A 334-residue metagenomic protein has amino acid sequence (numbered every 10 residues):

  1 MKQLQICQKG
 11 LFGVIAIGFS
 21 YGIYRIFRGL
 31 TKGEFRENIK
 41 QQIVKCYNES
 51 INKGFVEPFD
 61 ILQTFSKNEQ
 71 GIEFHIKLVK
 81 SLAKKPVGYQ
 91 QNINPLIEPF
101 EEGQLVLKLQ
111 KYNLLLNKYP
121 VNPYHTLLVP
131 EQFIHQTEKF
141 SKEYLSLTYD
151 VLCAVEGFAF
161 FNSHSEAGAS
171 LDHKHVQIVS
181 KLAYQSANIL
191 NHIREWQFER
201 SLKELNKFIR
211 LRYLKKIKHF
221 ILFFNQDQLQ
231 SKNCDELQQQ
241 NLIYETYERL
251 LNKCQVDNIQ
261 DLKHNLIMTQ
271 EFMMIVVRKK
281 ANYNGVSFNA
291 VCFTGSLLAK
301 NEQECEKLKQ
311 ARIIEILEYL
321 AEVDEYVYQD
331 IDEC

Functional and structural regions predicted by a protein language model:
M1-L4: Short, low-complexity, Lys/Arg-enriched N-terminal segments of secretory-pathway carbohydrate enzymes
Q8, F12-F140, L182-L242, E248-C334: Active-site microenvironments that recognize anionic phosphate/pyrophosphate groups
L96, L152-V155, S180: Short, well-ordered alpha-helical segments in soluble proteins
Q110-Y112, Y124-H125, V155-A159, D172-V176: Generic beta-strand structural signal
L114-K118, T148, A159-G168: Catalytic micro-motifs at enzyme active sites that drive phosphoryl/nucleotidyl and oxygen chemistry
K139-G157: Helical scaffold of the NTase/Pol beta-like nucleotidyltransferase catalytic core
G157-F161, D261-H264: A short linear hydrophobic-aromatic micro-motif
N162-I189: Histidine-centered divalent-metal-coordination microenvironment in nucleic-acid enzymes
